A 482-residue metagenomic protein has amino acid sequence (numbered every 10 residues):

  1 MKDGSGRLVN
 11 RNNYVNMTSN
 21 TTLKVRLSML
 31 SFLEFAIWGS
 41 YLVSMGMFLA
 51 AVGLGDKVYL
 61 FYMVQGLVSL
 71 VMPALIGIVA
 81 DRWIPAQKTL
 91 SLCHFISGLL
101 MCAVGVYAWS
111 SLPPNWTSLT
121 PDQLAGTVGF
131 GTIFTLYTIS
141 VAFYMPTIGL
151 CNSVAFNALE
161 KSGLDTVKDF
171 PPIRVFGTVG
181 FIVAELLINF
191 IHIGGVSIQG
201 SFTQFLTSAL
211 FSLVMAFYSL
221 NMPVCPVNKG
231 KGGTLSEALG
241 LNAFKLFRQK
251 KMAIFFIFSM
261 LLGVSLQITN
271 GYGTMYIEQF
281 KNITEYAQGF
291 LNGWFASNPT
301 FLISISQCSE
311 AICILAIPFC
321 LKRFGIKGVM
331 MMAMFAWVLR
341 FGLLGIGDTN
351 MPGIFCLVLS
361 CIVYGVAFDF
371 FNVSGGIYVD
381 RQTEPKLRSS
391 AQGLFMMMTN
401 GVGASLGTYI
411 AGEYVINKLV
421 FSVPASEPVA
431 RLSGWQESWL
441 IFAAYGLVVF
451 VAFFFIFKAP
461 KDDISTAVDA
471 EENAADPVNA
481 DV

Functional and structural regions predicted by a protein language model:
G6-T21, P223-I257, N282-L291, E472 (+1 more regions): Juxtamembrane intracellular "pre-TM" segments in multi-pass secondary transporters
N13-L70, K251-Q288, N298-L302, N372: Helix-loop boundary and gating motifs at the non-cytosolic
L60-D81, F301-A316: Central cavity-lining transmembrane alpha-helices of secondary-active solute carriers, predominantly the Major
L75, V104-S111, F211-V224, W435-E472 (+1 more regions): Multi-pass alpha-helical transporter architecture, strongest for 12-TM Major Facilitator/SLC carriers used
D81-I96, K322-M334: Cytoplasmic membrane-interface "Motif A"-like loop-to-helix N-cap segments of 12-TM Major Facilitator Superfamily
F95-G126, F335-N350: C-terminal ends and interior cores of transmembrane alpha-helices in multi-pass membrane transporters/permeases
F190-L210, E413-G446: A membrane-interface helix-boundary motif in multi-pass transporters
G328-G375: C-terminal transmembrane helical hairpin of 12-TM major facilitator-type secondary transporters
